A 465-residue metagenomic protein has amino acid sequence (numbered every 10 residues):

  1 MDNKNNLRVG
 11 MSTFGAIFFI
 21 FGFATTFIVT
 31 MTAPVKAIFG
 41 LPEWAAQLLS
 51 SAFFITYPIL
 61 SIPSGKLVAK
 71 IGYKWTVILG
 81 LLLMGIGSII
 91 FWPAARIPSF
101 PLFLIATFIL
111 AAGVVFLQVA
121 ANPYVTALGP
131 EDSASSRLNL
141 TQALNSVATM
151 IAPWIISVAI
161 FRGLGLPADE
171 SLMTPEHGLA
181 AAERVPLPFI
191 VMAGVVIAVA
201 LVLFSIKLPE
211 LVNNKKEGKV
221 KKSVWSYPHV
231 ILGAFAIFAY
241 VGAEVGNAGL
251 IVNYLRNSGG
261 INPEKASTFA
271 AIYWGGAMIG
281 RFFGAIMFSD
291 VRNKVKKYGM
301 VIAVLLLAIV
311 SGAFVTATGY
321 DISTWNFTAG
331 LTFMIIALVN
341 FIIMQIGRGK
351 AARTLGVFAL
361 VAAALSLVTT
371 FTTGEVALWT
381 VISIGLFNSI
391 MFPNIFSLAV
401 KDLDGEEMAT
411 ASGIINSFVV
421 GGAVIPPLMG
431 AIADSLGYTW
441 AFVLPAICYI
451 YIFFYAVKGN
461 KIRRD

Functional and structural regions predicted by a protein language model:
V9-L41, A121-N122, A152, N247-L255: Extracytoplasmic
I28-V29, F161, V224-F282, A313-I322: Extracytoplasmic gate region of multi-pass secondary transporters
L48-K66, A271-G284, V424: Central cavity-lining transmembrane alpha-helices of secondary-active solute carriers, predominantly the Major
I59-P101: Conserved MFS/SLC helix-loop-helix module at the cytosolic interface between two early adjacent transmembrane helices
L82-I97, A308-I322, F341-M344, V361-T373: C-terminal ends and interior cores of transmembrane alpha-helices in multi-pass membrane transporters/permeases
F100-L117, N326-I336, V376-M391: Hydrophobic core of transmembrane alpha-helices in multi-pass small-molecule transporters, especially MFS/SLC-type
F116-P130, S389-G405: Intracellular juxtamembrane helix-capping segments at the cytosolic ends of symmetry-related transmembrane helices
S133-P167, S412-I425: Glycine-rich segments within core transmembrane alpha-helices of 12-TM secondary carriers
